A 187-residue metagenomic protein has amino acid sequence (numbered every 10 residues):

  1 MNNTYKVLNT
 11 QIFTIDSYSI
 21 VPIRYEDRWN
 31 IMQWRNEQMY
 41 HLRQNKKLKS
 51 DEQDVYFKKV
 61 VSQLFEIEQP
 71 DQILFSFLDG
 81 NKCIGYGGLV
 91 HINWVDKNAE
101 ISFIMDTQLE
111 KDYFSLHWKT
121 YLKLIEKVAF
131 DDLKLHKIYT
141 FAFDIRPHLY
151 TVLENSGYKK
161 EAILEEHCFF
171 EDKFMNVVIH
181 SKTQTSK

Functional and structural regions predicted by a protein language model:
M1-R28, L78-K187: Acyl-donor (CoA/ACP) binding surface of acyl/acetyltransferases
I31, Q53, I101: Hydrophobic pocket/interface hotspot
M32, K58, E126-K127: Generic solvent-exposed, charged/amphipathic alpha-helical segments that serve as macromolecular interface scaffolds
R35: Residues forming the ATP-binding cleft of Hanks-type serine/threonine protein kinase domains
Q38-M39, L133: Structural motif
M39-V61: Conserved GNAT-fold acetyl-CoA-binding loop/helix
L48-E52, I73, I145: Short, conserved alpha-helical segments within structured domains
V60-S76: A short helix-loop-beta-strand connector motif used in the catalytic cores of GNAT acetyltransferases and, in some
